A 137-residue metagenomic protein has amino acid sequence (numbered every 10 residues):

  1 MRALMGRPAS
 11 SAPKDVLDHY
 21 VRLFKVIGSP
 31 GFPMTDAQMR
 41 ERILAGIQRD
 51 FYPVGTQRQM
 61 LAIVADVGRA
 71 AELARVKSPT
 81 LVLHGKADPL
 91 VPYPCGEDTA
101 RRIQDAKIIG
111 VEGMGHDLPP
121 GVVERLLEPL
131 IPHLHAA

Functional and structural regions predicted by a protein language model:
M1-A71, S78: Alpha/beta-hydrolase
S11, V91, G121: Residue-level signal for the nucleotide or nucleotide-sugar donor/cofactor binding architecture
L23, V91, L118: Hydrophobic/aromatic residue at the end of a short beta strand that borders the catalytic acidic motif
A74-K77, R102-I103: Short, conserved loop/helix-junction motifs that constitute active-site signature segments in enzyme catalytic cores
V76, V82-H84, D88: Short beta-strand/loop motif that positions the catalytic acidic residue of the alpha/beta-hydrolase fold
P89-C95: Conserved alpha/beta-hydrolase "acid-adjacent" motif
D105-A137: Catalytic active-site module of serine/aspartate enzymes centered on a nucleophile-bearing elbow/loop
